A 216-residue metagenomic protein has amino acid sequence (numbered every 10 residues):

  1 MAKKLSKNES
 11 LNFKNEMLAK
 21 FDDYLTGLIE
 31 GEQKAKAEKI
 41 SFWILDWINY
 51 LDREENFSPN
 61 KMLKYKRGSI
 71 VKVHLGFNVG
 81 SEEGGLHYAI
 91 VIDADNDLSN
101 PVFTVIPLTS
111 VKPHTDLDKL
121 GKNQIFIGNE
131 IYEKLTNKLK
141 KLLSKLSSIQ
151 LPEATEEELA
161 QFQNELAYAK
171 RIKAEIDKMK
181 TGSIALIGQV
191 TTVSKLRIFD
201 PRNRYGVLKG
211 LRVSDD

Functional and structural regions predicted by a protein language model:
M1-Y50, E54-E55, L63-K66, L117-D216: C-terminal terminal-subdomain/extension
N60-K64, G80, A94: Short, surface-exposed secondary-structure edge patches
G68-I70: Loop/turn positions that initiate beta-strands
H74-E82, N96: Short, charged beta-turn/beta-strand-edge "cap" motif at the junction between a beta-strand and an adjacent loop
G84-D95: Short beta-strand-centered aromatic/proline hotspots
Y88-I90, T104, L186: Residues located in well-ordered beta-strands
A94-N100, V111-K112, T192: Short, conserved beta-turn/loop elements at beta-strand boundaries and strand-helix junctions
F103-K119: Short solvent-exposed strand/turn elements
